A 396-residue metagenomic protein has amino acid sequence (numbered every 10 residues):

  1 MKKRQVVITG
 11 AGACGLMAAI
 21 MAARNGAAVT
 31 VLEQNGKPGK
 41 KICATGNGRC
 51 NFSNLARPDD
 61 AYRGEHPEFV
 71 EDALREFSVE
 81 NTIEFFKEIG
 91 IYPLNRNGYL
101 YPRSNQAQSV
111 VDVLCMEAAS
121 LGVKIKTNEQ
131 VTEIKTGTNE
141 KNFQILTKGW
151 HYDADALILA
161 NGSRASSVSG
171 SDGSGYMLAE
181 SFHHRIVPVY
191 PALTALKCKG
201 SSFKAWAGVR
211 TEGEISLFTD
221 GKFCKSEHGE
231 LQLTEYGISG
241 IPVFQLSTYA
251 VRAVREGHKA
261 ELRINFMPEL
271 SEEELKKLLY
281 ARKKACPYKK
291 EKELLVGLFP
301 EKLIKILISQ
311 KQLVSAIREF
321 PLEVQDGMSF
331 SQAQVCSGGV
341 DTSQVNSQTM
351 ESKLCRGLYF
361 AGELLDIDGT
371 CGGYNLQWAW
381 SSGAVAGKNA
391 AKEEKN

Functional and structural regions predicted by a protein language model:
R4-V31, A390-A391: N-terminal Rossmann-like FAD-binding beta1-loop-alpha1 element of flavoenzymes
V7-T9, V131, H151-S167, E180 (+1 more regions): Short hydrophobic core segments
A23-N47: Glycine-rich FAD pyrophosphate-binding loop
G36-P38, C43-A44, F52-D59, Y92 (+2 more regions): An anion/pyrophosphate-binding glycine-rich loop and adjacent beta-alpha core in soluble alpha-beta enzymes
N47-N97: Glycine-rich active-site loop/strand segments that organize a redox cofactor
E76-A156: Feature captures the FAD/FMN-dependent oxidoreductase FAD-binding
K126-T127, E301-D368: A glycine-rich dinucleotide-binding beta-alpha-beta segment and adjacent secondary-structure elements that constitute
A156-S202: Glycine-rich loop(s) and the adjacent beta-strand/alpha-helix scaffold that form part
